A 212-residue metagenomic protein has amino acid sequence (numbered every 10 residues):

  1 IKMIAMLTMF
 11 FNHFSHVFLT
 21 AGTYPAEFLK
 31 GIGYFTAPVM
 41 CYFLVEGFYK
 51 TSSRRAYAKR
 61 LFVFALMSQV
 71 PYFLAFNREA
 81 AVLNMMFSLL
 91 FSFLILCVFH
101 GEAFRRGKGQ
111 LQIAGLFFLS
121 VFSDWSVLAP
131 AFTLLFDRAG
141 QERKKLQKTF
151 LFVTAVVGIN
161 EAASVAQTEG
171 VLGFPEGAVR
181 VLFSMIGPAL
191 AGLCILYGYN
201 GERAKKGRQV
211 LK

Functional and structural regions predicted by a protein language model:
I1-K212: Alpha-helical transmembrane segments and their immediate juxtamembrane cytosolic regions
